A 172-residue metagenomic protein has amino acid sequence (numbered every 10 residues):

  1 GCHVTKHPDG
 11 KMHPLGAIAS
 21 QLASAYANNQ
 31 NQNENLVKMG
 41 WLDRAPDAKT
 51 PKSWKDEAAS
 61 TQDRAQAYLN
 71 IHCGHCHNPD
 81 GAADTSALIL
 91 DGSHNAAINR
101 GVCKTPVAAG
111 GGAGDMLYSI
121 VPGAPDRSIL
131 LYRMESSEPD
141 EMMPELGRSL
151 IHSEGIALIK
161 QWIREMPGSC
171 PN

Functional and structural regions predicted by a protein language model:
G1-M12, A65-N70: Short sequence/structural segments immediately N-terminal
P8-A23: A short alpha->loop->secondary-structure connector
A23-Q66, H75-G81, I89-P171: Electron-transfer interface patches adjacent to heme c in soluble/periplasmic c-type cytochromes and di-/multiheme
